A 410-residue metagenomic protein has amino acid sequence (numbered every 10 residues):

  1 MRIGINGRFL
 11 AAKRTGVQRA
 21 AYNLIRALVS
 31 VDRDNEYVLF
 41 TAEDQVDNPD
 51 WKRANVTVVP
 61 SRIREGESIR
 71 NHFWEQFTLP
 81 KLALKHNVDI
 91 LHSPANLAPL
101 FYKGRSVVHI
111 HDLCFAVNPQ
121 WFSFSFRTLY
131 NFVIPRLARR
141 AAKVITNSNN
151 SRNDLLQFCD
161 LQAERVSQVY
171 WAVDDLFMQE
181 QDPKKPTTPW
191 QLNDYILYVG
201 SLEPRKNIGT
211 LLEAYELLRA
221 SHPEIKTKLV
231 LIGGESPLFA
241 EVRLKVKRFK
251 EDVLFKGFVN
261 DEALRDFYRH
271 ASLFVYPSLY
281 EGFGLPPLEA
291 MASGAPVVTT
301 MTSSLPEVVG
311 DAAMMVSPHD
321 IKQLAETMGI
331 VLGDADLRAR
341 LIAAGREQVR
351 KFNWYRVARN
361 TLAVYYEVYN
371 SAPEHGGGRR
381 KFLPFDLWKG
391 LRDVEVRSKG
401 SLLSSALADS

Functional and structural regions predicted by a protein language model:
M1-S410: Carbohydrate transferase catalytic cores enriched for Leloir-type hexosyltransferases
